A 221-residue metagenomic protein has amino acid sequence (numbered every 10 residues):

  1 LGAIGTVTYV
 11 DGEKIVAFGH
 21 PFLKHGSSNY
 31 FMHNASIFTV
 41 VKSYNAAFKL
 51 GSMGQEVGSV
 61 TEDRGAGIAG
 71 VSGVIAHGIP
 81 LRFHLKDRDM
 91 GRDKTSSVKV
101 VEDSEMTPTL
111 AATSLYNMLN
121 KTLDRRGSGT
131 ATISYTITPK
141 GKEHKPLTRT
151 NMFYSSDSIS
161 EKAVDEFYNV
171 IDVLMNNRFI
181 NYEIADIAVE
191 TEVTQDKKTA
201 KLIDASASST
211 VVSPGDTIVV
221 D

Functional and structural regions predicted by a protein language model:
L1-D221: Terminal presequence/propeptide segments associated with secretion/organelle targeting and zymogen/polyprotein
